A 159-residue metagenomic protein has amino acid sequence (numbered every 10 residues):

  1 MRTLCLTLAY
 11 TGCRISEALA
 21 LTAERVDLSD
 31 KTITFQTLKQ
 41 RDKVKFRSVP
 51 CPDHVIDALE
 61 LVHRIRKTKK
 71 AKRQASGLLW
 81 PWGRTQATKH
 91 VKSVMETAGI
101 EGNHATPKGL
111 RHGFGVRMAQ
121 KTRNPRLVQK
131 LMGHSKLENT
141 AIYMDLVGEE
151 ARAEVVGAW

Functional and structural regions predicted by a protein language model:
M1-I15: Basic, Lys/Arg- and aromatic-enriched nucleic-acid-binding interface segment
L8, L19, Q129: The alpha-helix within a helix-turn-helix
T11, A20-A58: Conserved tyrosine-mediated DNA breakage-rejoining catalytic core shared by Y-recombinases
K39-R41, M132, K136-G157: Catalytic-site neighborhood detector that most strongly recognizes the C-terminal catalytic loop/helix of tyrosine
Q40-E60, K72-S93: C-terminal catalytic core of Y-nucleophile DNA break-rejoin enzymes
K70-A75, K89-K130, E149: Short, basic (Lys/Arg/His-rich) helix/loop patches that form interaction surfaces in the mid-to-C-terminal regions
